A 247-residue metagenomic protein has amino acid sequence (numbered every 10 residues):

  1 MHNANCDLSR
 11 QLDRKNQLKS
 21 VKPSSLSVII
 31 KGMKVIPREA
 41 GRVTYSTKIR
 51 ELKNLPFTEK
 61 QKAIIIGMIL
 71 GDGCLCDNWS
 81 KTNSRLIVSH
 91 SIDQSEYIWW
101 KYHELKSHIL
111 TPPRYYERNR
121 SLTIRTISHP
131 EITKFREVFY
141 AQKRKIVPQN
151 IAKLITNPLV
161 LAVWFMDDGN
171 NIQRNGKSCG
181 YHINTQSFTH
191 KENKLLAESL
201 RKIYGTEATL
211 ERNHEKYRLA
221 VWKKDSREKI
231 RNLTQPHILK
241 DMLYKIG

Functional and structural regions predicted by a protein language model:
M1-G247: Internal intein/HINT superfamily modules and their associated LAGLIDADG
